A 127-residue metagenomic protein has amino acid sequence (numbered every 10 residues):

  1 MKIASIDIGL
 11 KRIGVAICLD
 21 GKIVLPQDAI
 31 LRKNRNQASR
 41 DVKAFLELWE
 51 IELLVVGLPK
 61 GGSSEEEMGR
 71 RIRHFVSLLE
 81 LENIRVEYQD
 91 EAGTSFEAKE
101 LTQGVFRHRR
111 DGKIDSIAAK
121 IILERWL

Functional and structural regions predicted by a protein language model:
K2-I3, L10-L127: Phosphate- and other anionic-substrate recognition elements at nucleic-acid/protein interfaces
